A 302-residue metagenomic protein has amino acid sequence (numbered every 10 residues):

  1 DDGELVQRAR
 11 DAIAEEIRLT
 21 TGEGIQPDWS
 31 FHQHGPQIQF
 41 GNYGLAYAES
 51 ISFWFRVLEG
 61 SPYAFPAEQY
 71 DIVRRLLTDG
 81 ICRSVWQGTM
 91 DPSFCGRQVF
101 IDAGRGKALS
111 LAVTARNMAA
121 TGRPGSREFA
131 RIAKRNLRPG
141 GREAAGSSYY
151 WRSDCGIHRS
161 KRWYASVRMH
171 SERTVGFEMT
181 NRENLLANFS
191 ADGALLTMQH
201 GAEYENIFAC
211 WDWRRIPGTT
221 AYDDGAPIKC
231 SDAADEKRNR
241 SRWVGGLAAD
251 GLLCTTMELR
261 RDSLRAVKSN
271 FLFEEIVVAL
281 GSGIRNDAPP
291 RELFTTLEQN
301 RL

Functional and structural regions predicted by a protein language model:
V6-H34, I72-T89, N136-L137: Long, well-ordered core segments of solenoidal/helical folds
H32-Q37, R265-V267: Glycine- and acidic
Q39-N42: Conserved phosphate-interacting/catalytic interface
Y47, W54-L302: Extended polysaccharide-engagement surfaces of secreted carbohydrate-active enzymes
